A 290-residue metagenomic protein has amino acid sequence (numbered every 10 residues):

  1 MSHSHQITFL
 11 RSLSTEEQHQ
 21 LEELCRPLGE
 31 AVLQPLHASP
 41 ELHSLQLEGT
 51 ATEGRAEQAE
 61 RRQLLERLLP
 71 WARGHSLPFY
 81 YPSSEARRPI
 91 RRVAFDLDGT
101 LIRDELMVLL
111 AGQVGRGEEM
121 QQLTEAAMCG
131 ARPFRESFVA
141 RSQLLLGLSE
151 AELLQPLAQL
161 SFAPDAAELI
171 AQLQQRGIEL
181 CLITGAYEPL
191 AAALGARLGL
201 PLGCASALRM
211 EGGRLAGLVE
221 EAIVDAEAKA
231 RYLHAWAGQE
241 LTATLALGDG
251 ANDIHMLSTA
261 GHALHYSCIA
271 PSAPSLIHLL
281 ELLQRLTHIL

Functional and structural regions predicted by a protein language model:
M1-F95, Q284: Non-catalytic pre-domain segments flanking phosphatase-related domains
S2, A59-R62, E66, P156-L290: C-terminal cap/substrate-recognition subdomain and adjoining C-terminal extension of metal-dependent phosphatase-like
L13-E16, T52, A56-A59, Q63 (+6 more regions): Short coil/turn linker and secondary-structure boundary residues
Q20, Q63, R67, E119-Q122 (+4 more regions): Exposed alpha-helical structural elements
L24, R67, W71, Q113 (+5 more regions): Residues that form generic nucleotide/phosphate-binding pockets
V32, L36-E48, P82-P89, L97-L208: Alpha-helical substrate-recognition element adjacent to the catalytic core
D96-D98, G248-D249: Acidic di-acidic motifs
